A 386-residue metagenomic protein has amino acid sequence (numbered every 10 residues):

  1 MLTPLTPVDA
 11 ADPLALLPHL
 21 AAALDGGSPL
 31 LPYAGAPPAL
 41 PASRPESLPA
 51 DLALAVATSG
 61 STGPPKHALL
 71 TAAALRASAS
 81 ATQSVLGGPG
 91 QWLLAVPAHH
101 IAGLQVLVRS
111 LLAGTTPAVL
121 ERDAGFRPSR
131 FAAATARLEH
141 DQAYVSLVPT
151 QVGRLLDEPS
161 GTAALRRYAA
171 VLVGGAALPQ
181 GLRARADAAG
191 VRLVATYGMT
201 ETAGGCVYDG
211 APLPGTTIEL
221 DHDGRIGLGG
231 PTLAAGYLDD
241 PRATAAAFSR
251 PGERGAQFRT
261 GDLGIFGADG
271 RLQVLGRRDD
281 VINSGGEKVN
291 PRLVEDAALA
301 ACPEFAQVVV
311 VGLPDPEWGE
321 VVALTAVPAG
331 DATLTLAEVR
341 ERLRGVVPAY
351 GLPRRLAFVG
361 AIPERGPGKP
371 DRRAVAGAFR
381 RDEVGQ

Functional and structural regions predicted by a protein language model:
T6, A10-L14, P41-A57, G88-Q91: Conserved pre-ATP/AMP-binding loop-to-beta segment of ANL
L52-S80, G87: Conserved AMP-binding A3 loop
A72-A77, Q91-R154, V194: AMP-binding/adenylate-forming
D157-D209, E219: Gly/Ser/Thr-rich phosphate-binding loop
P212, D221-S249, E287-V289: Conserved ATP/PPi-binding loop(s) of AMP-dependent carboxylate-activating enzymes
G230, A256, L263-G351: AMP-binding/adenylate-forming catalytic core of the ANL superfamily
L233-G261, R278-D279, E295: Conserved ANL (AMP-binding/adenylate-forming) active-site segment centered on the GW(Y/F)…HTG consensus within
V311-G312, A323-V327, V339-Q386: Conserved C-terminal "lid"/linker of ANL adenylate-forming enzymes
